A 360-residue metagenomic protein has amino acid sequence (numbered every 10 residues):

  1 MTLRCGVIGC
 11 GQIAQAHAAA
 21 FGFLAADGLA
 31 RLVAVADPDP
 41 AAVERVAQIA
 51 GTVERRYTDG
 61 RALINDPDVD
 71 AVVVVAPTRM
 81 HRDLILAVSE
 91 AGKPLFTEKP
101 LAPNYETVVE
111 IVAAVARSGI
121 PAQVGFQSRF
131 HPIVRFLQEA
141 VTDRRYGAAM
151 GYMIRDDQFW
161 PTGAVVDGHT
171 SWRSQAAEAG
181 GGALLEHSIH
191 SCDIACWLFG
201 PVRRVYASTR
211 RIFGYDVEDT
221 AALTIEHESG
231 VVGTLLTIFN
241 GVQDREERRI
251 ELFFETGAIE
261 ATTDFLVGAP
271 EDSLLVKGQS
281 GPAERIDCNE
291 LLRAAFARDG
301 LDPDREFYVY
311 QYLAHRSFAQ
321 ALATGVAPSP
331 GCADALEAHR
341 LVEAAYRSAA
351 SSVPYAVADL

Functional and structural regions predicted by a protein language model:
M1, A71-V73, P303, F307 (+1 more regions): C-terminal helix-rich "cap/oligomerization" subdomain common to oxidoreductases
M1-G51: N-terminal Rossmann-like dinucleotide-binding module
H17, T52-A114, Y310: Beta-loop-alpha module in the N-terminal Rossmann-like domain of NAD(P)-dependent dehydrogenases, especially those
T97, A122-V124, L235, A261: Hydrophobic residues in well-ordered beta-strands that form the structural core
E110-S128, G147-Y152: Rossmann-fold dehydrogenase core element
Q127, H227, E251, E255-P330: C-terminal glycine/acidic-rich active-site capping loop/insertion
S128-G214, S352: Predominantly a Rossmann-like dinucleotide-binding segment in NAD(P)-dependent oxidoreductases
